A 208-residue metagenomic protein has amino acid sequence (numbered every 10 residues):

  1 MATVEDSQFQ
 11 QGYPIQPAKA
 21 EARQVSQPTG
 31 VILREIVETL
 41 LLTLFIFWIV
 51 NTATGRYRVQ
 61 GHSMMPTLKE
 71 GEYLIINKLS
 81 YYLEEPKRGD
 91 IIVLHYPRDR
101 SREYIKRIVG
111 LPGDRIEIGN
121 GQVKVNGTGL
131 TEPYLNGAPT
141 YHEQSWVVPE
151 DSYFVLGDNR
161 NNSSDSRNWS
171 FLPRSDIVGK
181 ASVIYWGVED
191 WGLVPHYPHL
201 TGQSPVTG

Functional and structural regions predicted by a protein language model:
M1-E103, R174-D176, K180-G208: Protein maturation boundaries and topogenic segments
S63-T67, Y82-E85, R107, S145 (+2 more regions): Short, surface-exposed secondary-structure edge patches
E103-R107, L111-T128: Mid-length scaffold segments of soluble, non-membrane domains
V125-Y141: PP2C/PPM family metal-dependent serine/threonine protein phosphatase catalytic domain, recognizing the conserved
F154: PRPP/pyrophosphate-binding module of the type I phosphoribosyltransferase fold
G157: Phosphate/adenylate-binding glycine loop and adjacent helical scaffold
N161-N168: Active-site loop architecture of trypsin-fold serine endopeptidases
